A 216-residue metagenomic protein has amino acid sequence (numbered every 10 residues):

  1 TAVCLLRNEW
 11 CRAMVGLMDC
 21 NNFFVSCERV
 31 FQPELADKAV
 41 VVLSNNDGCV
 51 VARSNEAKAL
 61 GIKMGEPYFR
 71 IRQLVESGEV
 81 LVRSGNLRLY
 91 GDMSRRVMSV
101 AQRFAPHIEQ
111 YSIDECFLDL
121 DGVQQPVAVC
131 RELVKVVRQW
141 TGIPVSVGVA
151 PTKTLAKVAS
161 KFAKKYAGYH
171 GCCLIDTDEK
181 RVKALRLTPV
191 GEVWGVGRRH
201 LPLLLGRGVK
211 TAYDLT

Functional and structural regions predicted by a protein language model:
V3-T216: Gly/Gly-Pro- and Ser/Thr-rich, intrinsically disordered tail segments characteristic of DNA damage-repair and tolerance
